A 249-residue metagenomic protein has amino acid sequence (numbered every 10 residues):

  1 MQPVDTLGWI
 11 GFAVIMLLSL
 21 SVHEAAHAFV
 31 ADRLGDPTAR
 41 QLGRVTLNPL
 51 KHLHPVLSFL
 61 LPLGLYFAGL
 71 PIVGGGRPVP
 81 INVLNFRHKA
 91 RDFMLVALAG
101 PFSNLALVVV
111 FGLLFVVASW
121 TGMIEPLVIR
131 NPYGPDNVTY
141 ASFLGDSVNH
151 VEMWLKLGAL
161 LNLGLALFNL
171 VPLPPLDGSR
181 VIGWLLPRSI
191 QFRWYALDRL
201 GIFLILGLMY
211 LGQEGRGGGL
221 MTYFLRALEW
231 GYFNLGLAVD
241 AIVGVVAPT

Functional and structural regions predicted by a protein language model:
M1-T249: Hydrophobic transmembrane alpha-helices and their immediate loop junctions in multi-pass integral membrane proteins
